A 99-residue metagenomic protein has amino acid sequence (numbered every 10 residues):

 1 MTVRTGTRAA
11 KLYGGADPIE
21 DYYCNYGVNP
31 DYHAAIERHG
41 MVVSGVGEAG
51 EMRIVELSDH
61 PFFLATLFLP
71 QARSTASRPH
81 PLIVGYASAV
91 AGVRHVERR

Functional and structural regions predicted by a protein language model:
M1-R99: Amide-donor transfer/coupling interface in amidating biosynthetic enzymes
